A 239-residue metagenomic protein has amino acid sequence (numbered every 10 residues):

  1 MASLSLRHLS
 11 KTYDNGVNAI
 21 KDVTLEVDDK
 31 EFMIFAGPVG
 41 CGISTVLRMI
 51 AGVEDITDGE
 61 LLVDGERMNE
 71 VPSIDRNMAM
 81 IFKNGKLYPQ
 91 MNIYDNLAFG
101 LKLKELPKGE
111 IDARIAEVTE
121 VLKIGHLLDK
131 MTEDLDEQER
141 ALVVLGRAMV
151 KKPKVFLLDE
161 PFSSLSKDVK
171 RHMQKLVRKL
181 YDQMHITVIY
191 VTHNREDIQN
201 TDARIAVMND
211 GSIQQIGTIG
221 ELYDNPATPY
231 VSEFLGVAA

Functional and structural regions predicted by a protein language model:
D14, R67-M80, L103, D112 (+1 more regions): ABC ATPase NBD coupling module
R67, G109-L127, R178-K179: Conserved ABC ATPase "signature" region
M131-L135, E139-A141: Conserved ABC ATPase signature
K152: Conserved catalytic motifs of ABC-family nucleotide-binding domains
F156-E160: Catalytic Walker B motif of ABC-type/P-loop ATPase nucleotide-binding domains
D210-G211: Conserved ABC ATPase "signature" C-loop
I216-G217, N225: ABC ATPase "signature
